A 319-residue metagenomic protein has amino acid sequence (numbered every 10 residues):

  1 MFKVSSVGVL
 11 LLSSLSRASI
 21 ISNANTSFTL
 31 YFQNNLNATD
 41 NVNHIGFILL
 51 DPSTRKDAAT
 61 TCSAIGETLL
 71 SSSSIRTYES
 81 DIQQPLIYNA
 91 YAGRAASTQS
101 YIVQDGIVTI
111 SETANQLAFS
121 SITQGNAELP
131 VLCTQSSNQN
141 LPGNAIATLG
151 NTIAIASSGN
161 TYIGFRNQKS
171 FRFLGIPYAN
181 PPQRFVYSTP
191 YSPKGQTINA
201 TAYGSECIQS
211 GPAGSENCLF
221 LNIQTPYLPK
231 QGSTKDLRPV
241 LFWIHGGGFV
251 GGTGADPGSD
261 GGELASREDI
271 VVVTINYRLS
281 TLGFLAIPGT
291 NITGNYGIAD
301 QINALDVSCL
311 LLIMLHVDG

Functional and structural regions predicted by a protein language model:
M1-F28, V131, G248: Fungal secretory targeting signals
A18-I65: Extracellular disulfide-stabilized recognition modules
I20, T26, I87-F119, N126 (+1 more regions): Non-catalytic accessory segments of hydrolases
R55-N89: Conserved hydrophobic ligand-interaction patch in extracellular adhesion modules
C218, T293-M314: Alpha/beta-hydrolase active-site loop
L315-G319: Alpha/beta-hydrolase fold nucleophile elbow
